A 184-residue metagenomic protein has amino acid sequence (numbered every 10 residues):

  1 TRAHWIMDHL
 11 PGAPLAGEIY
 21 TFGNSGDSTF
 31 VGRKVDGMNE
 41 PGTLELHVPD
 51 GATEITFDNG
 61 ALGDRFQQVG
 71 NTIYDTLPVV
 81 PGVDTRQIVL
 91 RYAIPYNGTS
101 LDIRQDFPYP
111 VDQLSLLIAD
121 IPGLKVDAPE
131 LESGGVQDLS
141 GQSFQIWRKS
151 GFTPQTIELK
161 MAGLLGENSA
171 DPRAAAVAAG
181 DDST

Functional and structural regions predicted by a protein language model:
T1-T184: Lumenal/extracellular ectodomains and adaptor appendage modules of the eukaryotic vesicle/secretory system
